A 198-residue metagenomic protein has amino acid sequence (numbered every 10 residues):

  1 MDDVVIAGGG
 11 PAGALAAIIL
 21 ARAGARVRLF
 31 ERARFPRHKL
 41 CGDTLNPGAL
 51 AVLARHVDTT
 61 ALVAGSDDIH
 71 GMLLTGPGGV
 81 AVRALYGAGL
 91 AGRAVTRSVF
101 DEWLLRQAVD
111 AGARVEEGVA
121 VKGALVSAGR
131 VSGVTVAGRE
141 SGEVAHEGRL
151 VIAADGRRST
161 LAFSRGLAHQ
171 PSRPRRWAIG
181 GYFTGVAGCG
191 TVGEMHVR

Functional and structural regions predicted by a protein language model:
M1-A12: Beta1/beta-strand and adjacent pyrophosphate-binding region of the FAD-binding site in flavoprotein oxidoreductases
A7, A21-C41: Glycine-rich FAD pyrophosphate-binding loop
A14, P36-R37, T160-L161: Catalytic P-loop NTPase motifs of RecA-like helicase/translocase cores
A23, Q107-R198: Predominantly flavin-linked oxidoreductase catalytic cores and closely associated redox partners
R34-A54: Conserved N-terminal glycine-rich FAD pyrophosphate-binding loop of Rossmann-like flavoproteins
L50, A54-L105: A conserved beta-strand/loop capping segment in the N-terminal third of enzymes that catalyze redox or closely related
